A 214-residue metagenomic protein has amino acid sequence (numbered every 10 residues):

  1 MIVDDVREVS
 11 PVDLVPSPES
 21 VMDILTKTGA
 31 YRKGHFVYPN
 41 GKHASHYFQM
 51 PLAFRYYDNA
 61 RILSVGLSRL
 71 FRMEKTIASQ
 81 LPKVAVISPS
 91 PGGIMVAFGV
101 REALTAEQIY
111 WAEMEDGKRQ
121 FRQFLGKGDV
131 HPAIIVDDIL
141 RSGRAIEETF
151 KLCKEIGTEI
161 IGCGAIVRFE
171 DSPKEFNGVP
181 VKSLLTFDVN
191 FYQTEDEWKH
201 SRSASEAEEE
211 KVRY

Functional and structural regions predicted by a protein language model:
I2-I24, F150-Y214: PRPP-dependent phosphoribosyltransferase catalytic core
I2-K75: Active-site-facing substrate-recognition patch
R69, F98, E102, K151 (+1 more regions): Short, well-ordered alpha-helices that flank and scaffold nucleotide-derived cofactor binding pockets
T76-S90: Short glycine-rich phosphate-binding loop at a beta-alpha junction
K83-A85, P132-I134, G162: Structural motif
V86, I109-A112, I161-R168: Short, hydrophobic beta-strand segments that form beta-sheet elements in well-ordered domains
P91-I134, S142-E147: Short, glycine/charge-rich flexible loops or terminal/linker lids adjacent to PRPP-binding catalytic cores
